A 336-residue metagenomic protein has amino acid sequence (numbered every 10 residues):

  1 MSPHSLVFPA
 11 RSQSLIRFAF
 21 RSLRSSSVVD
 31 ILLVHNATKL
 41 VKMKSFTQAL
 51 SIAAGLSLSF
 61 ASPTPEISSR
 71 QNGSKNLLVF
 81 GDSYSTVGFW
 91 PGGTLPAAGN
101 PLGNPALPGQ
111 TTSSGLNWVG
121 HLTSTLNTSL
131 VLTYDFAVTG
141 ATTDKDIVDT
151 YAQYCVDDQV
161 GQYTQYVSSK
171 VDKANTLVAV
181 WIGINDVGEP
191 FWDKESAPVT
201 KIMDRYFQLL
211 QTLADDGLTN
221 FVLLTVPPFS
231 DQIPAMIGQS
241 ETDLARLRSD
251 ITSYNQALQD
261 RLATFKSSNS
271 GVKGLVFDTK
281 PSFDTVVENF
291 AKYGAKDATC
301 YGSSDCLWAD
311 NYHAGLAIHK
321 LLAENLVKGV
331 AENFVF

Functional and structural regions predicted by a protein language model:
M1-R11, L15-Q71, F336: Fungal secretory targeting signals
K44-F46, A53-F336: Conserved active-site regions of diverse hydrolases
